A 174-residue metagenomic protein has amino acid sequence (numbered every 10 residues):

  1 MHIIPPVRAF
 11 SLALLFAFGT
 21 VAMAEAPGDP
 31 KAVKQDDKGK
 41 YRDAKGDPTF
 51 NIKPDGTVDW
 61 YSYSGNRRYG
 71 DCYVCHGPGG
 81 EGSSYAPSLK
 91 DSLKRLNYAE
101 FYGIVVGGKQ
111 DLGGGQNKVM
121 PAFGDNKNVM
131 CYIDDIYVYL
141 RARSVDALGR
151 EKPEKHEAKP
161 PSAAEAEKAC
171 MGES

Functional and structural regions predicted by a protein language model:
H2-S11: Bacterial N-terminal signal peptides that target proteins for export
G19-V21: N-terminal signal peptide c-region/cleavage motif recognized by signal peptidases
E25, A99, G124-A166: C-terminal capping alpha-helices of c-type cytochrome domains
G28-R68, S174: Electrostatic cytochrome c docking/interface patches
S62-Y73, G82-S83, R95-Y102, P153: Sequence context surrounding c-type heme c attachment/ligation sites in exported
Y69-P78, F101, V105, M120 (+2 more regions): The canonical Cys-X-X-Cys-His
V74-G77, D91, A122, P153 (+2 more regions): Disulfide-rich extracellular modules and peptides
G80-G107, A122-N126: Gly/Gly-Pro-rich "capping" loops immediately C-terminal to redox-active cysteine motifs in periplasmic/lumenal
